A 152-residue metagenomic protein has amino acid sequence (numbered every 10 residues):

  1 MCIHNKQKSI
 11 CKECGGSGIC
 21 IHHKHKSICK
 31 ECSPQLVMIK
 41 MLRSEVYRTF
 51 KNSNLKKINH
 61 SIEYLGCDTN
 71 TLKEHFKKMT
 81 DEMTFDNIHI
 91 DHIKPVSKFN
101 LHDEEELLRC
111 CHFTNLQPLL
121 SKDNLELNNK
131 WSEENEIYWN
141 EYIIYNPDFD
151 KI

Functional and structural regions predicted by a protein language model:
M1-F85: Contiguous alpha-helical segments
P34-I39, F76, N140-I152: Short microdomains enriched in Cys/His and/or Lys/Arg
K40, H89, H112-L116: Residues that flank catalytic or metal-binding motifs in active/ligand-binding sites
L65, I90-K98, W139-I144: Amphipathic alpha-helical surface "interface" segments used for docking/oligomerization or membrane association within
L72-E104, P118-S121: Histidine-centered catalytic micro-motifs used for acid/base chemistry in nuclease and nucleotide-processing active
C110-I144: Short Cys/His-centered divalent metal-binding micro-motifs
